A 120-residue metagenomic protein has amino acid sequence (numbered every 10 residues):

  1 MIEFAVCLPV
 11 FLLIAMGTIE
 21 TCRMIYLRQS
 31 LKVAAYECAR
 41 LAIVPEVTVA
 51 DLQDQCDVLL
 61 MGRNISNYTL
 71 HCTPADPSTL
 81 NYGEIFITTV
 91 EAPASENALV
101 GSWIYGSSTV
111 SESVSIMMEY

Functional and structural regions predicted by a protein language model:
M1, M16, M24, M61 (+1 more regions): Detector for methionine-enriched segments
M1-T21: N-terminal single-pass transmembrane signal-anchor helix
V6, R23, Y36-A39, D57: Residues within alpha-helical segments
I14, A34-A35: N-terminal alpha-helical segment
E20-Q29: Transmembrane signal-anchor/signal-peptide helices with a preference for the extracytoplasmic
R28, V33, R40-Y120: Short, conserved structural patches
